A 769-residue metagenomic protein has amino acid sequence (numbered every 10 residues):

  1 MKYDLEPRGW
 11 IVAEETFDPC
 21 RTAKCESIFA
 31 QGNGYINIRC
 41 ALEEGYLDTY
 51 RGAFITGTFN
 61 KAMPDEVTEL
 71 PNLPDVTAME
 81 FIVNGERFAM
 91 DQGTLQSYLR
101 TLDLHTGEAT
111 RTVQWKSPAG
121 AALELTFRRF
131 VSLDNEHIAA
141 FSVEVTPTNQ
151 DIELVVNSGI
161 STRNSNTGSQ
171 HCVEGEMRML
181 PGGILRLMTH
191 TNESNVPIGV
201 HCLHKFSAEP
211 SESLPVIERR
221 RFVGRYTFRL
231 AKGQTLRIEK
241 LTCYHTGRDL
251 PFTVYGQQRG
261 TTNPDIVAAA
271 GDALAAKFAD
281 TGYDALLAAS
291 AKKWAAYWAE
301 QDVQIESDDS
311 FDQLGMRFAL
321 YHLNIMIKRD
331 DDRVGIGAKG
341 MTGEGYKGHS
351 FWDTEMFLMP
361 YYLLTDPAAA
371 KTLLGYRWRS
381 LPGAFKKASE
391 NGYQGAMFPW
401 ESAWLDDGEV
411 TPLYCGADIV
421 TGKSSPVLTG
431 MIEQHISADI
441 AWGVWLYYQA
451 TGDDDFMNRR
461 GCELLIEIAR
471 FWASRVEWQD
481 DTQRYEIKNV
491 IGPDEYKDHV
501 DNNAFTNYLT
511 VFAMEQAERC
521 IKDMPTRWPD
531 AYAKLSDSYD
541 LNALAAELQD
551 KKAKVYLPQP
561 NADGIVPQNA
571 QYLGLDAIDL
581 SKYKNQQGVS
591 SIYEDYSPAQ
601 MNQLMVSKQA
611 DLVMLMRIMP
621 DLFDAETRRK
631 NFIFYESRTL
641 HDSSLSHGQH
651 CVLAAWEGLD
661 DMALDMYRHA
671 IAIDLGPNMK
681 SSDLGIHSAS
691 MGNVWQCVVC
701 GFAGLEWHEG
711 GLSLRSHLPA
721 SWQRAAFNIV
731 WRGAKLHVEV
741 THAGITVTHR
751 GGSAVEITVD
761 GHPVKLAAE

Functional and structural regions predicted by a protein language model:
M1-Y346, Y593-Q600: Acidic/polar, glycine-enriched structural segments that form the non-catalytic walls/loops of the carbohydrate-binding
A23-D48, F54, F357, A403-L405 (+5 more regions): C-terminal capping/lid segments that line or modulate ligand- or cofactor-binding pockets
D65-P118, E124, D624-A625, R629 (+3 more regions): Non-catalytic C-terminal accessory modules of carbohydrate-active enzymes
Q301-V334, N507, Y532-Y572: Gly/Pro-rich turn-and-neighbor structural signature
E306-D312, R329-D331, L364-L374, Y448-E463 (+4 more regions): Structural helix-adjacent loops and short alpha-helical linkers that scaffold large soluble proteins
I327-T342, A368-W442, Y448, D455-R459 (+4 more regions): Helix-terminus loop motifs that line ligand-binding clefts
T342-W352, W400-A450, D454-R459, R470-A553: The feature captures the catalytic groove of carbohydrate-active enzymes
S350-S380, E433, E515, K522 (+1 more regions): Active-site core of glycosidic bond-cleaving carbohydrate-active enzymes
